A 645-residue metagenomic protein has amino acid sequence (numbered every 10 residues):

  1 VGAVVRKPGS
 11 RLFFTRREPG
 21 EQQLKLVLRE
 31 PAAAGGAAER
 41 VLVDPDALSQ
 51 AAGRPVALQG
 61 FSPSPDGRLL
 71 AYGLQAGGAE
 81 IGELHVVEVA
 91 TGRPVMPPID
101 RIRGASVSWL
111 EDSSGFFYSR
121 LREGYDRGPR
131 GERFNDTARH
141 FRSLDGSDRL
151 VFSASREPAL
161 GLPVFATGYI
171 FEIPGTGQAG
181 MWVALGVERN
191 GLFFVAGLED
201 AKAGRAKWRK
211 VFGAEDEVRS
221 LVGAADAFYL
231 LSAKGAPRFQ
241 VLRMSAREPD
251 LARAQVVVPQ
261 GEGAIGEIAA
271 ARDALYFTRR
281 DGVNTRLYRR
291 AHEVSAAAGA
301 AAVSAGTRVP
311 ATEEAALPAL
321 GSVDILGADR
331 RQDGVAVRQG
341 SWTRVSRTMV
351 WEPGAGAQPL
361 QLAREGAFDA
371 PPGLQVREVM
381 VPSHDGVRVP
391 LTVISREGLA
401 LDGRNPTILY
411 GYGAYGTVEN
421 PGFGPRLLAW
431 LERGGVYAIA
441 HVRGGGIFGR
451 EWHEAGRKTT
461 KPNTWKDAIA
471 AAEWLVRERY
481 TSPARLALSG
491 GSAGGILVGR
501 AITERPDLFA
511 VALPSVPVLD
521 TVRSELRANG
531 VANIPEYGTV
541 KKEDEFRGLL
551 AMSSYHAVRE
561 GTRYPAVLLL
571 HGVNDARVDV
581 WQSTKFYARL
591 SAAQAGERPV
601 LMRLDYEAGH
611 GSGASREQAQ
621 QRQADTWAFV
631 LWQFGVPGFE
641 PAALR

Functional and structural regions predicted by a protein language model:
V1-S62, G73, P163-G223, V256 (+6 more regions): Non-catalytic accessory segments flanking enzyme active sites
L12, G67-A71, F116, A179-M181 (+3 more regions): Hydrophobic beta-strand positions that form the internal "hydrophobic ladder" of WD40/Gbeta-like beta-propeller blades
R16-L24, Q50-P55, L74-E83, P98-R103 (+6 more regions): A flexible loop/linker signature enriched in serine peptidases of the S9 family
L28-E30, H85-V89, E132-D145, F194-D200 (+2 more regions): Beta-propeller blade signature
V41-V107, D112-F116: A conserved hydrophobic secondary-structure block that centers on an alpha-helix together with its immediately flanking
A47-F61, L74-A79, R93, W351-G354 (+6 more regions): Cap/lid segment of the alpha/beta-hydrolase catalytic domain
A154-R238, M244-L251, V258-I268, R563-Y564 (+1 more regions): Long hydrophobic segments that form regular secondary structure
R433, I439-R645: Active-site-proximal cap/loop segments of hydrolase catalytic domains
